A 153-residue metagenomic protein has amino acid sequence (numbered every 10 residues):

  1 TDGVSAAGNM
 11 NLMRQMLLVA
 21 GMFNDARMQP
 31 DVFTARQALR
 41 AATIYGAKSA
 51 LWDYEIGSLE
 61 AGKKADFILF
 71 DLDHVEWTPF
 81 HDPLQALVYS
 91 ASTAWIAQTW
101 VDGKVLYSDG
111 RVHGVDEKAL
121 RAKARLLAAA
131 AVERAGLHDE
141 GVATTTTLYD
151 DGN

Functional and structural regions predicted by a protein language model:
T1-W77, S90-S92: His/Asp/Glu-enriched, well-ordered alpha-helical/loop segment that forms or immediately abuts the divalent-metal
L18-D25, F70, K104-V105, R125-L137: Generic secondary-structure signature for well-ordered alpha-helical cores
R27-P30, S49, G57, Q98 (+4 more regions): Secondary-structure transition/capping residues
A42, G46-L51, Y107, A128 (+1 more regions): Generic helix-packing signal
G62, A86, A143-T145: Short alpha-helical linear motifs
K64-V115, R121: C-terminal cap of metal-dependent C-N hydrolases
G110-Y149, N153: Intein/HINT protein-splicing elements and their conserved insertion hotspots or analogous self-processing inserts
